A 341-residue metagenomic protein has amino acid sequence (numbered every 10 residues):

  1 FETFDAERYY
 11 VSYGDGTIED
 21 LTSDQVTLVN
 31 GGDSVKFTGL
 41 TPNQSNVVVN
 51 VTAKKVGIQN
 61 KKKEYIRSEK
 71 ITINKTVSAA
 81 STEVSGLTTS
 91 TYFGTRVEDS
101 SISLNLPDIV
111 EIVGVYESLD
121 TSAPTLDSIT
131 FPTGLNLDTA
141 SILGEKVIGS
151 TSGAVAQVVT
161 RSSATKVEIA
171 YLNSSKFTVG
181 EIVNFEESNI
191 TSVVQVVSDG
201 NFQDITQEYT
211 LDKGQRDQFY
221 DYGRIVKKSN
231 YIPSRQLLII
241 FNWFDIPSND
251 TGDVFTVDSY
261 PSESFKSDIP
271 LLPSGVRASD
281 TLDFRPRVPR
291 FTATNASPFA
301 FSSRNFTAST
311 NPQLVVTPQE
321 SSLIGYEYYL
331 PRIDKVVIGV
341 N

Functional and structural regions predicted by a protein language model:
F1-R67, I73-E145, S150-E181, E186 (+1 more regions): Signature of Asx- and small-polar-rich beta-strand/turn repeats characteristic of beta-solenoid architectures
